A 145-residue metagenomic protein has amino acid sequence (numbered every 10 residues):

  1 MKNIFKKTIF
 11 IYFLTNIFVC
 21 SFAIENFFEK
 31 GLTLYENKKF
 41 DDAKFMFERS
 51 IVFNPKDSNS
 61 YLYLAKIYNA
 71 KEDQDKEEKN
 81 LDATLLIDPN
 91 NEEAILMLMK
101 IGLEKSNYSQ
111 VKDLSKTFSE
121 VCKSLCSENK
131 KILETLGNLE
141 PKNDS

Functional and structural regions predicted by a protein language model:
E29, Y63, M97, K131-T135: Canonical tetratricopeptide repeat
E36-N37, A70-K71, E104, T135-K142: Register position in tetratricopeptide repeats
S50, A83-T84, T117-F118: Canonical positions in the second alpha-helix
F53, I87, E120-S124: Structural marker of alpha-solenoid helical repeat scaffolds
D57, N91, L125-C126: Residue-level recognition of tetratricopeptide repeat
K112-S145: Terminal, low-structured helical/coil segments at or just beyond the last alpha-helical repeat
